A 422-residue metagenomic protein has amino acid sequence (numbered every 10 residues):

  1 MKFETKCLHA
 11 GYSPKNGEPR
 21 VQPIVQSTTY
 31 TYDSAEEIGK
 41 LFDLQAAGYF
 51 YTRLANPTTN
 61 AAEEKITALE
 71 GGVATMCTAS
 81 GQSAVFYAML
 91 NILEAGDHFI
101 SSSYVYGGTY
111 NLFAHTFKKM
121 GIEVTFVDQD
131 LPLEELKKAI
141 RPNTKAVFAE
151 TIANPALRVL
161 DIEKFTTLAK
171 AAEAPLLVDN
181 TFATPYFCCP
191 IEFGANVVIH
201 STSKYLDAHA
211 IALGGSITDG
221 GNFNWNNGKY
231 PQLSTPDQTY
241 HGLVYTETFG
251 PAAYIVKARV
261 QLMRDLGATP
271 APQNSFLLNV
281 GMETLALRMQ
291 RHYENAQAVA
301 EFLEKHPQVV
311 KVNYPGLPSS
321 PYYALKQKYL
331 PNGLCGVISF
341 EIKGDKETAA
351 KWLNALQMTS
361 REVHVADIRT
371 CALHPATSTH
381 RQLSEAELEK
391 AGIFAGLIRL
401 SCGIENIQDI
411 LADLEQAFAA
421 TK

Functional and structural regions predicted by a protein language model:
M1-A46: N-terminal glycine-rich, Lys/His-bearing helix-loop that initiates the first secondary-structure elements of many
C7-S13, T75-K305: Conserved PLP-enzyme active-site core in the AAT-like
G11-Y12, Q26-Y32, G221-N222, M282-T284 (+6 more regions): Glycine-rich beta-alpha junction loops
S34-F86, G108-T116: Conserved N-terminal alpha-helix of the aminotransferase class I/II PLP-enzyme fold
G71, N143, Q308-K311, G396: Glycine-centered tight turns that cap/initiate beta-strands
A114-H115, E123-V124, K138, P142-K145 (+4 more regions): PLP-dependent enzyme catalytic core of the Aspartate aminotransferase-like
L266-T269, Q273-N274, V280, T284 (+5 more regions): Conserved small-domain helix->loop->beta segment predominantly found in fold-type I
